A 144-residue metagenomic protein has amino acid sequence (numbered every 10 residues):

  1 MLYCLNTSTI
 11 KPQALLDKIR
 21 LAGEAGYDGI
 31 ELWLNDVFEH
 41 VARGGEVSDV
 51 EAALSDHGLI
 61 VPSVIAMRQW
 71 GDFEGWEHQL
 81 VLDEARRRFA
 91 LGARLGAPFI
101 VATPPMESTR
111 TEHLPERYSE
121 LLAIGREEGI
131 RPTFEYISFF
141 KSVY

Functional and structural regions predicted by a protein language model:
M1-L15: Boundary/entry segment of secreted carbohydrate-active catalytic domains
M1-Y3, L59-P62: Transmembrane beta-strand segments of Gram-negative outer membrane beta-barrel proteins
L5, A22, I30, L54 (+3 more regions): Conserved, mostly hydrophobic/aromatic
L5-T9, L32-D36, S63-R68, A102-P104 (+1 more regions): A cross-domain feature marking catalytic cores of carbohydrate-active enzymes and several ubiquitous metabolic/repair
P12, V37-H40, D72, K141: Conserved protein kinase catalytic core
L16-N35, L91, L95-G96: Catalytic domains of carbohydrate-active enzymes, especially glycoside hydrolases
D17, A53-H57, G71-Y144: Active-site acidic/histidine proton-transfer and metal-coordination neighborhood in alpha/beta enzyme cores
E31-S55, P104-S108: Glycine-rich, proline-tolerant flexible connector loops at the mouths of alpha/beta enzymes
